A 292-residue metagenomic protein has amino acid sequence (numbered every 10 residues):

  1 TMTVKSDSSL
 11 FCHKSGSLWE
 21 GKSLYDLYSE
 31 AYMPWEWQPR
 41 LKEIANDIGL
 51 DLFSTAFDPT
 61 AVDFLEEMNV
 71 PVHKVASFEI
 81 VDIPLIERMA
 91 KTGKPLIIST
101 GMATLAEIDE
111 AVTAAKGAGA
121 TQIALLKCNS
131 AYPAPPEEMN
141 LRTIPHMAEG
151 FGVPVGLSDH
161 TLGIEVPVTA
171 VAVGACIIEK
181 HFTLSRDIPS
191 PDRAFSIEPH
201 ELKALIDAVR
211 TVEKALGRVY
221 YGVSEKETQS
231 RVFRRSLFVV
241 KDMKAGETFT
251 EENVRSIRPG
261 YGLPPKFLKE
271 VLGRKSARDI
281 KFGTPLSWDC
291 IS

Functional and structural regions predicted by a protein language model:
T1-S292: Catalytic cores and adjacent flexible loops of soluble metabolic enzymes that perform enolate/carbanion chemistry on
